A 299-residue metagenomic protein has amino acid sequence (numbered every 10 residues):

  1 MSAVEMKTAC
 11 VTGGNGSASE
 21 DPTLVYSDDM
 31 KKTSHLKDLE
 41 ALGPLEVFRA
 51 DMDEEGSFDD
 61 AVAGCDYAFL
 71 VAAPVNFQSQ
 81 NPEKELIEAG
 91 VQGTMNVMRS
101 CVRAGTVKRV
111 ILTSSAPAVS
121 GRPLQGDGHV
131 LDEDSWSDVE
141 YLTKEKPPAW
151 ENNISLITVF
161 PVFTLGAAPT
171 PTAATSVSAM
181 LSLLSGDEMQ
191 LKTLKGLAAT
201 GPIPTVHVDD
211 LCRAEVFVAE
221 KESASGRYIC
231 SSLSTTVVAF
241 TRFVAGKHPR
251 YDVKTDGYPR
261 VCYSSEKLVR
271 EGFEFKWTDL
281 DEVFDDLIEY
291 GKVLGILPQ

Functional and structural regions predicted by a protein language model:
S2-A3, L183-Y228: Alpha-helical substrate-binding/gating segment
S2-T23: N-terminal Rossmann NAD(P)H-binding glycine-rich loop of SDR-like oxidoreductase domains
Y26-Q92, A104: NAD(P)H-binding glycine-rich loop region in Rossmannoid oxidoreductase-like domains and their noncatalytic homologs
L70, P74, Q78-W150: Conserved Rossmann-fold NAD(P)-dependent oxidoreductase catalytic core, especially the SDR/UDP-sugar
S114, E151-A168: Conserved beta-loop-beta element that borders a ligand/cofactor-binding pocket
W150, G166-T175, K195-V206: Glycine-rich "substrate-gating" loop/helix at the edge of Rossmann-like oxidoreductase active sites
N153-I154, G166-L181, V218-R227: Glycine/proline-rich active-site loop of Rossmann-fold NAD(P)-dependent oxidoreductases
C212-C262, L287, G291, G295-Q299: Mid/C-terminal beta-alpha module of Rossmann-like enzyme folds, strongest in SDR-family dehydrogenases/epimerases
